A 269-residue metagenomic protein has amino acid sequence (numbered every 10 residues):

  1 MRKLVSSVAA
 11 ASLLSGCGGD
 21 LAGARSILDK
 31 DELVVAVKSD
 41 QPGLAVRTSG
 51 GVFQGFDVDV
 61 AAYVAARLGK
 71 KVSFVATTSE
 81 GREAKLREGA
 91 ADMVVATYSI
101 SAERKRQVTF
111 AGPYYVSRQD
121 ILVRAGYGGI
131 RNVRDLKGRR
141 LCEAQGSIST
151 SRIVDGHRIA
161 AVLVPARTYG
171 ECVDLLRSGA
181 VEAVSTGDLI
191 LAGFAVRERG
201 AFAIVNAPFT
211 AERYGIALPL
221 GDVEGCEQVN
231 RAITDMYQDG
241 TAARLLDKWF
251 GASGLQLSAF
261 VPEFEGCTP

Functional and structural regions predicted by a protein language model:
G18, V58-R67, Y127, R134 (+3 more regions): Extended ligand-binding regions for polar small-molecule ligands
G19-A22, I148-V164, A203-I204, T234-P269: Ligand-binding clefts/hinges and TM-proximal coupling segments of bilobed small-molecule sensing domains
G19-T97: Extracytoplasmic small-molecule ligand-binding "clamshell" domains of the periplasmic binding protein/Venus flytrap
V34-P42, G51-R67, Y98-S99, R118-E171 (+3 more regions): Bilobed "Venus flytrap"/periplasmic-binding protein-like clamshell domains and structurally analogous long
S39, Y115-V123, A192, V196-T234 (+1 more regions): Periplasmic-binding protein-like
A62, K71-D135: Acidic, polar ligand-binding/catalytic clefts
F74-A84, G128-G129, V164-S178, E212: Short helix-initiation/N-cap motifs at beta->coil->alpha
G81-A84, T97-R106, V154, R177-S178 (+1 more regions): A ligand-binding cleft/hinge motif common to bilobed small-molecule-binding domains
